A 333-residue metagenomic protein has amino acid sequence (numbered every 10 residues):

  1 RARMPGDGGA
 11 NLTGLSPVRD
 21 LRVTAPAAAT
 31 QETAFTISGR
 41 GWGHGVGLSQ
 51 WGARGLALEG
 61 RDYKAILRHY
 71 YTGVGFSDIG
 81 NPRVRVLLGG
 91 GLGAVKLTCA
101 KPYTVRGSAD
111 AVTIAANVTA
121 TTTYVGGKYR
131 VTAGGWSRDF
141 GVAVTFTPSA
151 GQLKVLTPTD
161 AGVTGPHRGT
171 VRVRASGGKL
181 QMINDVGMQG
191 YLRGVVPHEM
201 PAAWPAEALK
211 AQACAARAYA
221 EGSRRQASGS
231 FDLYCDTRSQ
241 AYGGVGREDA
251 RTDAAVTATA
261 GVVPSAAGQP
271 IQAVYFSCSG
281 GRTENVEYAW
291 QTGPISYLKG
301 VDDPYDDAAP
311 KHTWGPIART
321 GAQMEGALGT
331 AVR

Functional and structural regions predicted by a protein language model:
R1-R333: Conserved, single-site charged/polar hotspot
